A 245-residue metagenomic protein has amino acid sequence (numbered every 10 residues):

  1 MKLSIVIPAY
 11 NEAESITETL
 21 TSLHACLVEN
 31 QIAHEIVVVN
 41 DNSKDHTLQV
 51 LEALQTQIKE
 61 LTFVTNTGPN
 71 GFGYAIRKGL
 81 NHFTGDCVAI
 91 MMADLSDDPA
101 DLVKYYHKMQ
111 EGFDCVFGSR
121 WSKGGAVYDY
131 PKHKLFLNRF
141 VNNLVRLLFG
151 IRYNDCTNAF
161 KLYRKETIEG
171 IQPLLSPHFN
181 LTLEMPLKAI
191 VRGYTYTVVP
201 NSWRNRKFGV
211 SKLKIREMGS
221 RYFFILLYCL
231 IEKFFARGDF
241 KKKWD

Functional and structural regions predicted by a protein language model:
K2-S4, E35, E184: Cell-envelope/extracellular polymer assembly enzymes that use nucleotide-activated donors
E12-S15, S43, D98: Donor nucleotide-sugar binding loop of glycosyltransferases
E12-V28: Short, well-formed alpha-helical segments that are part of the catalytic scaffolds of diverse glycosyltransferases
H34-V37, L48-H82: Conserved donor nucleotide-binding strand/loop of the catalytic core
N40-Q49, L95: A conserved acidic beta->alpha catalytic loop
V64-H82, C87-I90, S96-F179, N205-R216 (+2 more regions): Acceptor/aglycone-binding surface of glycosyltransferases and processive sugar-polymer synthases
Y153-D155, G193-W203: Catalytic beta-strand/loop signature of glycosyltransferases that borders the donor
F179-M185: Acidic donor-binding loop at a coil-to-helix junction in glycosyltransferase catalytic cores that engages
